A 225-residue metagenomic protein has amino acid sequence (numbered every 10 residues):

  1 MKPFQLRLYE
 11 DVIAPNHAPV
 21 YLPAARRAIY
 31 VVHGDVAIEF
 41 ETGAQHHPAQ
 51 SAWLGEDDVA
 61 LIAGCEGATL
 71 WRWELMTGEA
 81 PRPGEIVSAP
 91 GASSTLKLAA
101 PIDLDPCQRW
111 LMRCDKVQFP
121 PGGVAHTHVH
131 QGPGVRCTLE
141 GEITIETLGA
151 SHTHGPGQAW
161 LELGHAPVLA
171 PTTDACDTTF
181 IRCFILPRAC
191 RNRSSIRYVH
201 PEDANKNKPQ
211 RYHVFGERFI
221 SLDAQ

Functional and structural regions predicted by a protein language model:
M1-R27, G91-G123, C183: A short glycine-rich, His/Asp/Glu-containing loop-to-beta-strand
F4, H46, E56-V87, L163-R193: Ligand-binding loop in jelly-roll beta-barrel domains
L8-E10, A28, S51-L54, L70-R72 (+4 more regions): Conserved hydrophobic/aromatic beta-strand scaffold that supports enzyme active sites
I13-P15, A37-A60, F119, T147-P167: Short acidic-glycine-tyrosine-enriched beta hairpin
P23-T42, Q131-A150: Glycine- and acidic-residue-biased ligand/ion/polar-headgroup-sensing regions
P106-R109, R113-L148: A charged, solvent-exposed segment within the mature domains of Sec-exported extracytoplasmic proteins
T144-E146, C190-S195: Substrate-binding/catalytic groove segments of enzymes that remodel or degrade extracellular structural polymers
S194-Q225: Acidic/histidine-enriched, glycine/proline-rich intrinsically disordered or flexible terminal extensions
